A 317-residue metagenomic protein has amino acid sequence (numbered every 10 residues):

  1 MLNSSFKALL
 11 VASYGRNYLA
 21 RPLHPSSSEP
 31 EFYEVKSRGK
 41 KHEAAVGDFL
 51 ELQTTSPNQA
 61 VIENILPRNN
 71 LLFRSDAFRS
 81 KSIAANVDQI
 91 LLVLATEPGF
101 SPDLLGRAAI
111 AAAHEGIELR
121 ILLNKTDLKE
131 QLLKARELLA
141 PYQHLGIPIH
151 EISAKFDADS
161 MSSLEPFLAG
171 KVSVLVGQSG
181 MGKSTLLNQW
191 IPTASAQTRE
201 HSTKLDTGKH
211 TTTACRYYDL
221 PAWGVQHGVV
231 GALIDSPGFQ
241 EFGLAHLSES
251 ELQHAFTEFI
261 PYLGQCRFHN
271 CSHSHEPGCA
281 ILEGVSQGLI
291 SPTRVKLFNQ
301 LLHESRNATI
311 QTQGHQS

Functional and structural regions predicted by a protein language model:
M1-A113: C-terminal effector/interaction modules appended to NTPase cores
S4, H42-S56, L66-I90, I117-L119 (+4 more regions): Helix-rich effector regions associated with P-loop NTPase G domains
P22-Y33, N58, K155-D159, P221-G231: Intrinsically disordered, low-complexity coil segments
A95-G146: Phosphate-binding glycine-rich loops and their immediate beta-loop-alpha structural context
G99, G182-K183, H275: Short glycine-rich, flexible loops that bind phosphorylated cofactors or substrates
D103-I110, E137-A140, H144, S162 (+4 more regions): Solvent-exposed alpha-helical segments within well-ordered globular domains of core cellular machineries
L128-M181: Canonical P-loop GTPase G-domain recognition
S179, S184-T185, Q189: Walker A/P-loop
